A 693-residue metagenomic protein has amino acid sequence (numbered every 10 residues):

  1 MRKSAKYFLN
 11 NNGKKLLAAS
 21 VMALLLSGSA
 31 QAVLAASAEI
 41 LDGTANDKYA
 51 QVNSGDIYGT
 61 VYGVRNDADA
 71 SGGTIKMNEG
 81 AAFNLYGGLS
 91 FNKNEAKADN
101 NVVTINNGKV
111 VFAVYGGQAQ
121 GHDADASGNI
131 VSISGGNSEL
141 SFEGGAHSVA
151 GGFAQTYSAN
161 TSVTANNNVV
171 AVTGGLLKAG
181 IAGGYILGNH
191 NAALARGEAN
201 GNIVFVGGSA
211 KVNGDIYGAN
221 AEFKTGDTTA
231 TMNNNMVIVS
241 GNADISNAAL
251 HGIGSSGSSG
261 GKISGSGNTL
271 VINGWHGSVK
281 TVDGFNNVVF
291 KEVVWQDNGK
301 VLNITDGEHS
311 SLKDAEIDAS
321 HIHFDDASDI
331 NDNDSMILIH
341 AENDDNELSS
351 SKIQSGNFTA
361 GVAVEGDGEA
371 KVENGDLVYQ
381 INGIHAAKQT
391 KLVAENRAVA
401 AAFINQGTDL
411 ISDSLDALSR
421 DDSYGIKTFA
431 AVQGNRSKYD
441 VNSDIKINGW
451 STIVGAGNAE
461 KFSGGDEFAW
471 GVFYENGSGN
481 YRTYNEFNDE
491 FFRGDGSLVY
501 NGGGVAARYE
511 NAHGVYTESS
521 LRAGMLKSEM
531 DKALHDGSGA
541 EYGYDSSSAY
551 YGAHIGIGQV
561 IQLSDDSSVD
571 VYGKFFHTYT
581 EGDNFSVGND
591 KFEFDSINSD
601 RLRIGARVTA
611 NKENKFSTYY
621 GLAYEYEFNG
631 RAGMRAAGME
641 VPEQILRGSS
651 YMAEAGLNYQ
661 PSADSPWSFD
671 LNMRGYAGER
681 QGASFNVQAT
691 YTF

Functional and structural regions predicted by a protein language model:
M1-L34: Gram-negative bacterial Sec-dependent N-terminal signal peptides
A32-Y86, V102-I105, D422-R436: N-terminal segments that cap or nucleate solenoid repeat domains
D42, Y58-V64, N78, Y86-F91 (+19 more regions): Feature marks extracellular polysaccharide-active and adherence modules
A179, I426-A430, F468-V472, V505 (+8 more regions): Transmembrane beta-strands of outer-membrane beta-barrel proteins
A230, N247, H251-S335: Extracellular beta-strand/loop-rich repeat segments of large surface/secreted proteins
A387-D565, N672-E679: Outer membrane beta-barrel translocator domains of Type V secretion systems
L392-E395, N442-D444, N485-D495, K527-S547 (+2 more regions): Solvent-exposed, glycine/polar-rich loop segments of beta-barrel outer-membrane systems
L563, G588-F693: Outer membrane beta-barrel transmembrane domains
